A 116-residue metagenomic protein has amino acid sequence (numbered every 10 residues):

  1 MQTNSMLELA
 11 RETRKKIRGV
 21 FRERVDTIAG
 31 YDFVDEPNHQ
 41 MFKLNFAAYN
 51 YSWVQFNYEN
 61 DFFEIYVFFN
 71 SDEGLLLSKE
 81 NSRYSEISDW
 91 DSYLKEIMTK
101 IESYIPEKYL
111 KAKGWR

Functional and structural regions predicted by a protein language model:
M1-D35: N-terminal low-complexity, intrinsically disordered segments
T3, I28, E36-N38, K79 (+2 more regions): Generic, low-specificity signal for short hydrophobic/alpha-helical stretches with a mild N-terminal bias, encompassing
M6, I17, V25-I28, F42 (+5 more regions): Extended hydrophobic/Leu-rich segments
L9, T13-V20, S71-R116: Ampiphathic alpha-helical segments that act as solvent-exposed interaction surfaces
E23-F69: Amphipathic, interaction-prone secondary-structure segments
